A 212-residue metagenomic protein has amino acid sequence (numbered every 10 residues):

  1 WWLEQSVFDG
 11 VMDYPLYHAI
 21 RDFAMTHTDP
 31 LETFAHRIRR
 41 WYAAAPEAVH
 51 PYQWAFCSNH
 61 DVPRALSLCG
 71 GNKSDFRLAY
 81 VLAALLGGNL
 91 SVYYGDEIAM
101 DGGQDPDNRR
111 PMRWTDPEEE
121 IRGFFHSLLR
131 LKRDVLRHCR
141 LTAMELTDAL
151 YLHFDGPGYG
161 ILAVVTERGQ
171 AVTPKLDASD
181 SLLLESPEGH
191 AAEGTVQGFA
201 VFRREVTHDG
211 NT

Functional and structural regions predicted by a protein language model:
W1-A48, L82, D101-S127, F154-G156 (+1 more regions): Active-site-proximal helices and loops of the catalytic beta/alpha 8
W2-D9, P51-K73, L78-E119: Aromatic/acidic polysaccharide-binding cleft in carbohydrate-active enzymes
I38-W41, F76-A79, T147-A149: Short alpha-helical segments and helix-capping/turn motifs at coil-helix boundaries
D96, T115-P117, H126, R130 (+3 more regions): Carbohydrate-binding surfaces of carbohydrate-active enzymes
I98, R140-D148: Acidic carboxylate-rich catalytic motifs and surrounding loops in phosphoryl-/glycosyl-chemistry enzymes
E120-L141: Conserved, function-defining core regions and hallmark residues within catalytic/recognition domains
E145-A178: Carbohydrate-binding surface patches
E167-T212: C-terminal beta-sandwich/jelly-roll accessory domains of carbohydrate-active enzymes
